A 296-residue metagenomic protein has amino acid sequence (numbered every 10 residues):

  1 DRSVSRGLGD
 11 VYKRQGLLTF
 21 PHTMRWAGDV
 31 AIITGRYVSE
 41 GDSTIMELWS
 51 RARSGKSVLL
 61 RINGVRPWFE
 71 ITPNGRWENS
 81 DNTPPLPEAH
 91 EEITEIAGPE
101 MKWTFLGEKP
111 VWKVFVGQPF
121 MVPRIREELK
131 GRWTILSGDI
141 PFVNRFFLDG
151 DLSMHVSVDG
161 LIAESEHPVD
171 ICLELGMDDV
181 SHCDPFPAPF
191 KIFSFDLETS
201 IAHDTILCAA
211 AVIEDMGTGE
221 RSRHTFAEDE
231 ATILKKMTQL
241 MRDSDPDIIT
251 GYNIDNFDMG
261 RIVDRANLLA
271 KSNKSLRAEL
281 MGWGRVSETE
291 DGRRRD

Functional and structural regions predicted by a protein language model:
R6, D10-D296: The two-metal-ion catalytic cores of nucleic-acid processing enzymes
